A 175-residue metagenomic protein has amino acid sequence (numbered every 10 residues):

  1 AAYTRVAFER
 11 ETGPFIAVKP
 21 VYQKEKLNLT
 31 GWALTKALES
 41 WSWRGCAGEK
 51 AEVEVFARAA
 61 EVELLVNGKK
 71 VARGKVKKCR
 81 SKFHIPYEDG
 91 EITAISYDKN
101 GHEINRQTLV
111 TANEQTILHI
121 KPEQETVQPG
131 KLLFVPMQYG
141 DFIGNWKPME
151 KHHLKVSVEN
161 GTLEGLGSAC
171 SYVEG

Functional and structural regions predicted by a protein language model:
A1-G130, F142-W146: Substrate-binding clefts and catalytic carboxylate motifs of secreted carbohydrate-active enzymes
A57, Y139, V158: Flexible glycine-/small-residue-rich
V135-M137: Core beta-strand segments of extracellular beta-sandwich domains
E150-G161: Short acidic, flexible loop segments centered on an aromatic residue
N160-G175: Low-complexity "stalk/linker" and mucin-like segments enriched in Ser/Thr/Pro/Ala/Gly
